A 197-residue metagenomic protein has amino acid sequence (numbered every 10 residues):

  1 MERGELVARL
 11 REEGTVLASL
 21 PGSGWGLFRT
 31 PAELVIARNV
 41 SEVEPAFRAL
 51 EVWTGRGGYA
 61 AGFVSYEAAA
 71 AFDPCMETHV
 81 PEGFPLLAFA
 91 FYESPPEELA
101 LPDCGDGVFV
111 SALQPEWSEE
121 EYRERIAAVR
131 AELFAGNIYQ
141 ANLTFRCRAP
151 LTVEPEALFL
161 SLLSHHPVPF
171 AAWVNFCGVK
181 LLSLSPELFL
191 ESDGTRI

Functional and structural regions predicted by a protein language model:
M1-I197: Extended alpha-helical targeting/anchoring segments, especially N-terminal organellar/secretory targeting helices
